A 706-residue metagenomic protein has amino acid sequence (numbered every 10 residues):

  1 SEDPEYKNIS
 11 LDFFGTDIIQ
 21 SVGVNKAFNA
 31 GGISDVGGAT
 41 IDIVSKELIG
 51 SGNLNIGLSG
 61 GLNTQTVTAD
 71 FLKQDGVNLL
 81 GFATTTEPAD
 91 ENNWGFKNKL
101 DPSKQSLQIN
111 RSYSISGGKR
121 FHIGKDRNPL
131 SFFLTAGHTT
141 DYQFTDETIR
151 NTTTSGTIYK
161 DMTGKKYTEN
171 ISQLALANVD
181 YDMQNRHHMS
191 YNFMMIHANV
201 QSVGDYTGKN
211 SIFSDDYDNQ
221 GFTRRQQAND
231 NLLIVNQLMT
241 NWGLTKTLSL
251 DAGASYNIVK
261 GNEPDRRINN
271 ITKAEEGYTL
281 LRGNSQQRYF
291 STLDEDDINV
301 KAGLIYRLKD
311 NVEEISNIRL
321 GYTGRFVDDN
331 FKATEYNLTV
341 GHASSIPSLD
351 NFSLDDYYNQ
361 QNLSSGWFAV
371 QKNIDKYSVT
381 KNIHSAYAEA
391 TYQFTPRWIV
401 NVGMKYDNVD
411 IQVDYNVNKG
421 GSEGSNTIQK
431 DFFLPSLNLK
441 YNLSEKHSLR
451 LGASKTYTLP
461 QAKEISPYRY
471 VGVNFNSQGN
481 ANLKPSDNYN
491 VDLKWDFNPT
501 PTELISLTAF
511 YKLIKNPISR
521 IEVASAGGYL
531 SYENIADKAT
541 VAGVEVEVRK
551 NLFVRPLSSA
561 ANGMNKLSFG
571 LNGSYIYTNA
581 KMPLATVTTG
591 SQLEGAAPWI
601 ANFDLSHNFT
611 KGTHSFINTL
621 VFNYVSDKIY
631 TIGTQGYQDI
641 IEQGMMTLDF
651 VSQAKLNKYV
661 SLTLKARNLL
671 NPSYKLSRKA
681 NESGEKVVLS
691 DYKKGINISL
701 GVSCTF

Functional and structural regions predicted by a protein language model:
S1-D17, K26-G52: Flexible, glycine/serine/threonine-rich loop segments and coil->beta-strand junctions that form periplasmic-facing
L48-N53, H122-L130, N185-R186, T245-S249 (+7 more regions): Short loop/turn motifs that connect adjacent beta-strands in outer-membrane beta-barrel proteins
N98-D205, I234, L437: Transmembrane beta-barrel wall of Gram-negative outer-membrane proteins
A198, Q287, S291, R307 (+2 more regions): Signature of Gram-negative outer-membrane beta-barrel scaffolds
K260-N262, D328, F352-G366, D410 (+5 more regions): Surface-exposed extracellular loop regions of Gram-negative outer-membrane beta-barrel proteins, predominantly
L281, L293, D297, K301-G303 (+5 more regions): Outer membrane beta-barrel strand-and-loop segments of large Gram-negative receptors, especially TonB-dependent
A509-L513, L530-K628: Gram-negative outer-membrane beta-barrel transporters
G563, Y624-T631, Q653-F706: C-terminal beta-signal and adjacent terminal beta-strands/loops of Gram-negative outer-membrane beta-barrel proteins
